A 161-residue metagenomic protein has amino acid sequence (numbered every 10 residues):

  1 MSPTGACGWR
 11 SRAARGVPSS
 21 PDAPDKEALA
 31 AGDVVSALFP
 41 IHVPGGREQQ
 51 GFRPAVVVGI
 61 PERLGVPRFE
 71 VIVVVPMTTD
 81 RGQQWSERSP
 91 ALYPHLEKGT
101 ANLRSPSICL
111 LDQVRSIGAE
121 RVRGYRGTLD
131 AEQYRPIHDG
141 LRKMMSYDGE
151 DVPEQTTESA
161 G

Functional and structural regions predicted by a protein language model:
M1-G161: Conserved functional hotspots at enzyme active or ligand-binding sites that engage polyanionic ligands
